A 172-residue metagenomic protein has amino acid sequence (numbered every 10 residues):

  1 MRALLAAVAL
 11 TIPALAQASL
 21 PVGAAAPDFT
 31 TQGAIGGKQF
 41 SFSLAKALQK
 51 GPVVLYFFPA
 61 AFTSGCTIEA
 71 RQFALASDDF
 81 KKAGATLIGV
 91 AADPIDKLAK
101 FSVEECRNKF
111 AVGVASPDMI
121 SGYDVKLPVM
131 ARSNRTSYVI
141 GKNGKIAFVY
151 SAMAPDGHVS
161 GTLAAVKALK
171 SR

Functional and structural regions predicted by a protein language model:
M1-A7: Sec-dependent signal peptide recognition, specifically the positively charged N-region followed immediately by
V8-G33: N-proximal helix/coil linker or "cap" segments that precede and/or mark the start of modular domains
P27, P52, N134-T136: Short loop/turn microsegments at loop-to-beta-strand junctions
T30-P52: A short beta-strand-turn-helix
L44-T67: Short active-site neighborhood of thiol/selenol oxidoreductases, capturing the structured segment around
T67-R107, P117-G122: Structural microenvironment flanking redox-active thiols in thiol-disulfide oxidoreductases
R107-F110, L127-Y138: Structural micro-motif
S133-R172: Thiol-/selenol-based redox modules, centered on thioredoxin-like and closely related oxidoreductase domains
